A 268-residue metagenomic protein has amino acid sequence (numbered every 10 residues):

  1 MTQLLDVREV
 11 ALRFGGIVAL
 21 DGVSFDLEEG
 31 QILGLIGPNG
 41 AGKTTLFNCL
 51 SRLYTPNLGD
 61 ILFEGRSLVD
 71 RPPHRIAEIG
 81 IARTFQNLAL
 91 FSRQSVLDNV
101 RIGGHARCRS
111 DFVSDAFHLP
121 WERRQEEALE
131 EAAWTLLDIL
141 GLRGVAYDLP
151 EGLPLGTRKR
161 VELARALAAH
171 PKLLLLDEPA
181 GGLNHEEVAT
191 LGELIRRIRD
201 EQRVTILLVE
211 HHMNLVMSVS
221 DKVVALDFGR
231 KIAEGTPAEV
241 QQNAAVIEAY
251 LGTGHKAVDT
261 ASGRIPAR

Functional and structural regions predicted by a protein language model:
T2-R268: Glycine-rich phosphate-binding loops of nucleotide-dependent enzymes
